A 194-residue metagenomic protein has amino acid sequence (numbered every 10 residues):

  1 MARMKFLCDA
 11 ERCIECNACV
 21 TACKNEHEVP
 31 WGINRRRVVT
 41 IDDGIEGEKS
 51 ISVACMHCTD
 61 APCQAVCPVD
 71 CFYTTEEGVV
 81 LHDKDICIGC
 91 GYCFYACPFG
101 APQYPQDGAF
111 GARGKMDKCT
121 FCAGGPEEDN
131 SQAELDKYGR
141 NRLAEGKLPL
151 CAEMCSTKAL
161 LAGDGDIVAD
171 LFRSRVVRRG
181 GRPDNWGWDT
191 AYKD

Functional and structural regions predicted by a protein language model:
M1-D194: Non-ligating segments of multi-cofactor redox enzymes
